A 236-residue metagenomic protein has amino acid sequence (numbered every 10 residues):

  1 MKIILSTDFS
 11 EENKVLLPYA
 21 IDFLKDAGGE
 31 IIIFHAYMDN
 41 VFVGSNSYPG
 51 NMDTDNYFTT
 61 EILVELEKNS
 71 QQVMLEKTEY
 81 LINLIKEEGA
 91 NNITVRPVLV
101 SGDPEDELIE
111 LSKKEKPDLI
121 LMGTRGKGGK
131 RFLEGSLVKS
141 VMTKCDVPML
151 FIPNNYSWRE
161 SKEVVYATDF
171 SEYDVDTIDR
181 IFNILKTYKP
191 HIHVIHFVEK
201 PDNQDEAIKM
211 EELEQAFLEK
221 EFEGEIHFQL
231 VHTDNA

Functional and structural regions predicted by a protein language model:
M1-T60, K162-H227: Small/aliphatic-rich secondary-structure junction motif
E11, E61, E65, L99 (+3 more regions): Residues at secondary-structure transition points
D26, D106-S157: Gly/Ser-rich helix-loop-strand patches that form or flank binding pockets for ribonucleotide-derived cofactors
H35, L99-S101, P153, H196 (+1 more regions): Residue-level recognition of beta-strand->loop/alpha-helix junctions
V41, K68, Q72, E76-I120 (+1 more regions): Structural beta-alpha unit
D55-Q72: A short acidic, glycine-rich active-site loop that binds or catalyzes chemistry on phosphate/adenosine moieties
G89, W158-R159: Short, flexible hinge/linker loops that cap or flank conserved catalytic cores
